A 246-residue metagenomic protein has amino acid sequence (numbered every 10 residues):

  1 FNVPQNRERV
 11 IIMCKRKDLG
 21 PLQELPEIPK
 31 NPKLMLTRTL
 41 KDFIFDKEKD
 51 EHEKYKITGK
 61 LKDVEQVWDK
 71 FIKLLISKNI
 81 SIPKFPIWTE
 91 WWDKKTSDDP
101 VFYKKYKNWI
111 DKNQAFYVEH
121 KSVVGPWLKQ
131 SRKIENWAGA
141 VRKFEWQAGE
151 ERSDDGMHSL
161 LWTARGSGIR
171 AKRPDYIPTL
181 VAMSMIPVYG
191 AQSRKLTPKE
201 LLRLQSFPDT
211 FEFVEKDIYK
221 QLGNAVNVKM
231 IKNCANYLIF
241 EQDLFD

Functional and structural regions predicted by a protein language model:
V3-T89: Flexible, glycine-/basic-rich loop-and-beta segments that form/coincide with the SAM-dependent methyltransferase
S77-D246: C-terminal target-recognition/interaction regions appended to catalytic cores
